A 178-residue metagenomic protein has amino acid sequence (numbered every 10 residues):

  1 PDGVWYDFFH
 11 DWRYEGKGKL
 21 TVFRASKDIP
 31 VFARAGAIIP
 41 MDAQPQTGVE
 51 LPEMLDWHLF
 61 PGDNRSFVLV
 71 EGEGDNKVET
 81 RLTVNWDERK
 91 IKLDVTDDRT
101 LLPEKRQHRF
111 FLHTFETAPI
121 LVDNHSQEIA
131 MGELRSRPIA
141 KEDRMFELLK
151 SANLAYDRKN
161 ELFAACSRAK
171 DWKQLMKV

Functional and structural regions predicted by a protein language model:
P1-T96, H108-H113: Catalytic core of carbohydrate-active enzymes
M54, G72-G74, E128-I129, D143 (+2 more regions): Intrinsic disorder/low-complexity segments enriched in polar/small residues
V84-W86, V122, Y156: Generic beta-strand structural signal
R89-L93, Q127, F163: Hydrophobic residues embedded in beta-strands of well-ordered beta-sheets
D94-L102, M131-L134, R168-A169: Secondary-structure transition/turn motif
L102-T117, D143, E147, L175: Extended Gly/Ser/Thr-rich low-complexity repeat segments, especially those forming or decorating extracellular
T117-G132, S136-R137: A short amphipathic beta-strand at an alpha->beta junction
L134-V178: Mature N-terminal, pre-catalytic/accessory segment of carbohydrate-active enzymes
